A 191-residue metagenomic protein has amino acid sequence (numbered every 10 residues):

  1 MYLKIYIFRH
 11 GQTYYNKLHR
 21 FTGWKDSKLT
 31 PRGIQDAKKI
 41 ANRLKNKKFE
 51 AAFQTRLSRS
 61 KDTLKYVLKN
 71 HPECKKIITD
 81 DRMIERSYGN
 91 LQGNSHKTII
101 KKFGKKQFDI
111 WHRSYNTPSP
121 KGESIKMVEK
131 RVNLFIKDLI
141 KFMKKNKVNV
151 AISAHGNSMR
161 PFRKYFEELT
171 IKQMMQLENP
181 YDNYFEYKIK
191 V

Functional and structural regions predicted by a protein language model:
Y2, K61, N133-V191: Active-site-adjacent alpha-helix immediately C-terminal to a catalytic or transition-state-stabilizing loop
Y2-Q12, G104-D109: Short coil-to-beta-strand
Y6, Q12-D62, S119-N133, Q176: Loop-to-helix element that buttresses phosphate recognition and phosphoryl-transfer chemistry
G11, S58, M83-E85, S114 (+2 more regions): Short, solvent-exposed coil/turn elements at secondary-structure transition points
K17-R20, K105-S119: Short, basic/glycine-rich phosphate-binding loops at helix/coil junctions that contact nucleotide phosphates
K38-Q107, F166-L169, M174-L177: Phosphate-coordination/substrate-recognition cap region in phosphate-metabolizing enzymes
T55-L57, R82, R113, I152-N157: Short, well-ordered beta-to-alpha junction loops that form the rim of enzyme active sites and present histidine/acidic
